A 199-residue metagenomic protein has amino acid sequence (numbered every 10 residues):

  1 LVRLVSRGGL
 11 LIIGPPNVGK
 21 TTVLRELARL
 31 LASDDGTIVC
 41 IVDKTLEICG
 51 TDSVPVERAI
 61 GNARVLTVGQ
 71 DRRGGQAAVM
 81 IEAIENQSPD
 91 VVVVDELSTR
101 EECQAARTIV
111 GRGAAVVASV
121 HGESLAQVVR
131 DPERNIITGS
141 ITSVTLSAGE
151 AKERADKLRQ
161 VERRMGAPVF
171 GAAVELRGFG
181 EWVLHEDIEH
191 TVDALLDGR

Functional and structural regions predicted by a protein language model:
L1-G9: P-loop NTP-binding catalytic core
I12: Hydrophobic anchor at the beta1->P-loop junction of P-loop NTPases
P16: The conserved Walker
G19: Conserved glycine(s) of the Walker
V23, L27: Hydrophobic positions on the alpha1 helix immediately C-terminal to the Walker A/P-loop
A32-I84, V129-I136: P-loop NTPase switch/communication element
Q87-K152: Conserved P-loop NTPase nucleotide-binding/switch module
L146-R199: Conserved P-loop NTPase
